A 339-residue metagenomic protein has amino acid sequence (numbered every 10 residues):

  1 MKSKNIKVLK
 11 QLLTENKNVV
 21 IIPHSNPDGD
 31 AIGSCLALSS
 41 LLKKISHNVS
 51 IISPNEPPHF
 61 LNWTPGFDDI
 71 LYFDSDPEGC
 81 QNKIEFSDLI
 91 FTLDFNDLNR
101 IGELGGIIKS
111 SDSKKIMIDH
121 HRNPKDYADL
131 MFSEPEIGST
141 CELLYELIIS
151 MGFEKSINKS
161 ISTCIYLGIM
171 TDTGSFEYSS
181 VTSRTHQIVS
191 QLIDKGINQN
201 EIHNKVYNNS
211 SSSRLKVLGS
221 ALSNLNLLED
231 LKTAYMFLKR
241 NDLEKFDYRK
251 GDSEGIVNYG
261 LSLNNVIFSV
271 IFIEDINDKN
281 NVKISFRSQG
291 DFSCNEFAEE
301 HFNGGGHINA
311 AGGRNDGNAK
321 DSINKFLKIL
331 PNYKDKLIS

Functional and structural regions predicted by a protein language model:
K2-S25, G33-D69, E78-L89, T171-H301 (+1 more regions): Hydrophobic helix-and-loop "lid/oligomerization" segment in the mid-to-C-terminal part of catalytic domains
K10, G79-Q81, L104-I107, M131-E134 (+2 more regions): A generic local secondary-structure boundary/capping motif
G29-C35, L98-G102: Short glycine/serine/threonine-rich phosphate/pyrophosphate-binding segments that cradle anionic phosphate groups
L38-S39, I107-S110, S133-E134, Q187: Glycine-rich, phosphate-binding/catalytic loops in enzymes
G66-I70, S110, S133-E136, S288: Short, hinge-like loop/turn segments at secondary-structure boundaries
I70-L130: Active-site cofactor/cluster-binding pocket
I118-I188: Short alpha-helices
